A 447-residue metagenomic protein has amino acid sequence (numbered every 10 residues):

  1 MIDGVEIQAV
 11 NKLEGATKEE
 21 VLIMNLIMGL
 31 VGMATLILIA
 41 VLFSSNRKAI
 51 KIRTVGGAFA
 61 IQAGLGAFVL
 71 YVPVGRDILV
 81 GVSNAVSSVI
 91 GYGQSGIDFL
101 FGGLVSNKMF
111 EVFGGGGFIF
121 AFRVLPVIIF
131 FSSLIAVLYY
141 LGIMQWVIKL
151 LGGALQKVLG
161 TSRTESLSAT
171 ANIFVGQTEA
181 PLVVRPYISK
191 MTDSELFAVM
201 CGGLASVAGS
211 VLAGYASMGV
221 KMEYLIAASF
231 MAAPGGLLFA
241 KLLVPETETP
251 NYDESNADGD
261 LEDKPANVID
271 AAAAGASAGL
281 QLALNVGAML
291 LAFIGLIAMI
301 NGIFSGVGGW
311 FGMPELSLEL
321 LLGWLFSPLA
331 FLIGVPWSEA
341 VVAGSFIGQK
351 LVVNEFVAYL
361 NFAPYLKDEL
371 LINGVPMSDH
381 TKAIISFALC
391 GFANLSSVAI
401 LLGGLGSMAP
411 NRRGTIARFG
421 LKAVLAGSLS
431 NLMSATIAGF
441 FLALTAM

Functional and structural regions predicted by a protein language model:
I2, F68-L104, I300-W324, S338-F346: Interfacial/capping segments of alpha-helical transmembrane domains
L22-A34, R123, L316-S317, S386-N394: Structural signature of hydrophobic alpha-helical transmembrane segments
G32-F43, A58-L70, I128-V137, S206-G214 (+5 more regions): Hydrophobic core segments of alpha-helical transmembrane domains in multi-pass membrane transport and ion-translocation
G91-L159: Hydrophobic alpha-helical hairpins/lids featuring a short glycine-rich hinge
K149-V183, T249-A271, L318-L322, F346 (+1 more regions): Juxtamembrane inter-helical linkers in multi-pass membrane proteins
Q156-A216, A343-I437: Alpha-helical membrane segments and immediately flanking helix-loop junctions that form or couple to the substrate/ion
F230-L282: Long, contiguous bundles of hydrophobic transmembrane helices that form the permeation core of multi-pass
S277-N373: Transmembrane helical segments that form the transport core of multi-pass membrane transport proteins
